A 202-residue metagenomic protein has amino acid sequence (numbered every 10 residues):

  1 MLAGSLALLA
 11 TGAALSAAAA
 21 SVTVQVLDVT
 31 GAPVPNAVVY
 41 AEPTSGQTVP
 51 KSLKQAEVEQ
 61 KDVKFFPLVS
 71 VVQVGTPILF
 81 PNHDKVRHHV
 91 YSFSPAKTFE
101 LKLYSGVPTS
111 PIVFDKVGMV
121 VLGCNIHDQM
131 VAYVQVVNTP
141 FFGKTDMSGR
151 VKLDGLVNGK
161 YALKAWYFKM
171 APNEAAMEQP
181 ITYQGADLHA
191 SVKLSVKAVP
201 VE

Functional and structural regions predicted by a protein language model:
A20-T30, F65-R87, S110-G123: Beta-strand cores of secreted/periplasmic/IMS beta-sandwich domains, seen most often in copper-related folds
V22-D28, V39, F80, G149-V151 (+1 more regions): A short, amphipathic beta-strand motif
V29-T48, K54, K85, H127-Y133 (+1 more regions): Short, ordered, surface-exposed loop/turn motifs in non-cytosolic proteins
Y40-E57, F93-T98, V136-F142, Y167-K169: Short amphipathic beta-strand segments in non-cytosolic proteins
P50-K64, L68-Q73, L103, F141-S148: Short, acidic Ser/Thr/Gly-rich low-complexity loop/linker segments typical of extracellular and cell-surface proteins
F65, K85-E100, H127-M130, A165-E178: A short, solvent-exposed loop/turn motif at the edges and junctions of modular extracellular/periplasmic domains
E100, S105, V137-K144, F168-A190: Structured interaction patches on ligand/partner-binding surfaces of diverse proteins
T109-P111, F141, S148-G155: Short, surface-exposed beta-strand/beta-hairpin micro-motifs centered on an aromatic residue
